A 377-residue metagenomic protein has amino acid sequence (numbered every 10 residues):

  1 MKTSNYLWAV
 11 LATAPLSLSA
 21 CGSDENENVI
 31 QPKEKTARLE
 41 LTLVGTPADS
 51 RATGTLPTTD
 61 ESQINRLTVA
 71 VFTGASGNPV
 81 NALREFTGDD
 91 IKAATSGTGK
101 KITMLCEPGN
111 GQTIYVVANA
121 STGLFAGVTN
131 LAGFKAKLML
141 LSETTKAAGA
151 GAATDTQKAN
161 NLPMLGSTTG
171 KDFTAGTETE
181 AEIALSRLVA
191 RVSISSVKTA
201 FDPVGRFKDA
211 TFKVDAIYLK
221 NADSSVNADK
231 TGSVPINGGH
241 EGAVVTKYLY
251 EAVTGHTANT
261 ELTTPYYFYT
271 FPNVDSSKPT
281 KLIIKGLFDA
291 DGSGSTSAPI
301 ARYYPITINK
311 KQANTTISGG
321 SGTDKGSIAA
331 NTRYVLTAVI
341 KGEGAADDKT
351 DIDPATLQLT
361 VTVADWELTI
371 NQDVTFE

Functional and structural regions predicted by a protein language model:
M1-W8: Bacterial N-terminal signal peptides that target proteins for export
S17-A20: C-terminal motif of bacterial Sec signal peptides marking the signal peptidase cleavage site
G22-E25: Bacterial signal peptide processing site
E27-A52, S186-A200: A short, Gly/Thr-enriched small/hydrophobic beta-strand-prone motif that recurs across taxa
L56-V128, R191-S195, T199-T332, L368-E377: Tryptophan-paired
D90-K92, G123-T179, A301-T316: Structured interaction patches on ligand/partner-binding surfaces of diverse proteins
E182-R187, F207: Short, solvent-exposed beta-strand/turn "edge" segments of beta-rich domains on protein surfaces
S327-E377: Hydrophobic, glycine-enriched assembly/anchoring segments
